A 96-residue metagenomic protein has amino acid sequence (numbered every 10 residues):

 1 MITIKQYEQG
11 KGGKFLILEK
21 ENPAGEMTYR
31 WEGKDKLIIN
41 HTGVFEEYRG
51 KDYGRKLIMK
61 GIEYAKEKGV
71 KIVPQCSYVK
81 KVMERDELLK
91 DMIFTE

Functional and structural regions predicted by a protein language model:
M1-K14: Active-site rim helix/loop that mediates acceptor-substrate recognition in acyltransferases
Q9-G10, M27-K36: A conserved beta-strand-loop-helix scaffold within acyl/acetyltransferase catalytic domains
G13-A24: Conserved beta-hairpin
K36-E46: Conserved acetyl-CoA binding element of GNAT-fold acetyltransferases
Y48, D52-L57: Conserved acetyl-CoA pyrophosphate-binding loop and the N-cap/start of the following alpha-helix in GNAT-like
G61: Aromatic/hydrophobic pocket-lining residues that form π-stacking "cages" and hydrophobic walls in ligand
Y64-E96: C-terminal structural segments of small proteins and small subunits
